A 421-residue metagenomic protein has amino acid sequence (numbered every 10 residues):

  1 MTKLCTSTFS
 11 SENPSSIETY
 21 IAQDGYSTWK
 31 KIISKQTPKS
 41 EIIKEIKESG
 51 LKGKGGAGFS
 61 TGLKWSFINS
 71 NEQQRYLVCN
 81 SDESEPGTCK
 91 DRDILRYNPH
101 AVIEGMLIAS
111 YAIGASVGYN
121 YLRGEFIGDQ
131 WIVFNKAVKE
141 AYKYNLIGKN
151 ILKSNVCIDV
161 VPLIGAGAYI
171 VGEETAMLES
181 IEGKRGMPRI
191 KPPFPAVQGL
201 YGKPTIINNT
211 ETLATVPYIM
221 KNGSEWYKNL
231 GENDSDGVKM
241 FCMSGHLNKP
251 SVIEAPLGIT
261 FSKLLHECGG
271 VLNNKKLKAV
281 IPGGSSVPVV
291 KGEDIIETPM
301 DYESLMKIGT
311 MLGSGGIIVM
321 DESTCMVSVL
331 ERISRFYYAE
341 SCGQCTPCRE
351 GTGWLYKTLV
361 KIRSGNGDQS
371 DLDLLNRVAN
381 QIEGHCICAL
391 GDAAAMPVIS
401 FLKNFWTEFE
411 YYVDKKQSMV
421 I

Functional and structural regions predicted by a protein language model:
M1-I43: Cofactor-/ligand-binding subdomain signature composed of acidic, glycine-rich, tryptophan-containing flexible loops
Y20-S27, N80-D91, P195-L200, C242-L247: Gly-rich Lys/Arg/Thr-decorated short loops/hinges at beta-loop-alpha junctions or inter-strand turns that position
K31-E45, Q73-R75, S81, K90-L95 (+4 more regions): Ferredoxin-type iron-sulfur electron-transfer modules in oxidoreductases and energy-metabolism complexes
K47-I68, G167-E179, G183-R185, Y338-E350 (+2 more regions): Conserved phosphate/anionic-ligand binding catalytic regions in large, soluble enzymes, centered on
A57, G62-W65, T88-D91, Q130-K136 (+8 more regions): Short acidic, glycine/serine/threonine-rich loops at helix termini
N98-A112: Histidine-anchored nucleotide/phosphate-binding helix
G105-A109, P256-N274: Short amphipathic, charge-patterned alpha-helical segments
W131-L257, G269: Hydrophobic alpha-helical positions that pack around
